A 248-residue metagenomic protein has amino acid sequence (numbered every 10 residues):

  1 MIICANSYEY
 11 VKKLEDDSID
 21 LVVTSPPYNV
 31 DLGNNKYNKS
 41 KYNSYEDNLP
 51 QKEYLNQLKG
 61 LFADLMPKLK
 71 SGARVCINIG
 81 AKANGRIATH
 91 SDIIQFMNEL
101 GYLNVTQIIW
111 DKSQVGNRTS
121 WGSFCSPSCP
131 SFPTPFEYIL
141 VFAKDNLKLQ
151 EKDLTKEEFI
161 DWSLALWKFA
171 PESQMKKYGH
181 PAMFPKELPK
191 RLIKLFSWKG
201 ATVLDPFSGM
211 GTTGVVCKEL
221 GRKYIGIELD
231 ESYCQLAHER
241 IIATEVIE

Functional and structural regions predicted by a protein language model:
M1-L236, I242: Core catalytic lobe of class I
A243-E248: Positively charged, low-complexity nucleic-acid-binding target-recognition regions
